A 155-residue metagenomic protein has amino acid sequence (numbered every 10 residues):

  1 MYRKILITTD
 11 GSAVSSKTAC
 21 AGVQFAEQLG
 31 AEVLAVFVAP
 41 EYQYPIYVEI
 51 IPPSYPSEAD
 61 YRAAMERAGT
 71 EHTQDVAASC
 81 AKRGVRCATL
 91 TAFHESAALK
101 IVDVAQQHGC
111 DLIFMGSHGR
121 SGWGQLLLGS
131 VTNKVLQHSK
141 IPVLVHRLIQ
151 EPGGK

Functional and structural regions predicted by a protein language model:
M1-P56, S79-A88, E151: Small/aliphatic-rich secondary-structure junction motif
T18, P45-V48, L99-V102, Q125-L126 (+1 more regions): Short, well-ordered secondary-structure micro-motifs
I50-S54, A105-H108, V131-T132: Short, hinge-like loop/turn segments at secondary-structure boundaries
Y55-E71: A short acidic, glycine-rich active-site loop that binds or catalyzes chemistry on phosphate/adenosine moieties
D75-I113, Q150-K155: Structural beta-alpha unit
L112-H138, P152-K155: Glycine-rich, Arg-bearing micro-motifs that act as flexible, cationic patches
H138-R147: Short, acidic/small-residue loops that bind anionic groups at enzyme active sites
